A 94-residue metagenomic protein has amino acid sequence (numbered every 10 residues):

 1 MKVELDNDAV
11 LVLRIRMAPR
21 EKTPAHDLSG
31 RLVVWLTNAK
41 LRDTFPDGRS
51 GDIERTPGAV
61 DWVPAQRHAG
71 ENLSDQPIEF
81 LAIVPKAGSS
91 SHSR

Functional and structural regions predicted by a protein language model:
M1-K22, L28-V33, I83: A short glycine-rich, His/Asp/Glu-containing loop-to-beta-strand
A9, P46-A65: Short acidic-glycine-tyrosine-enriched beta hairpin
I15, K22-D27, T44-F45, D52-I53 (+1 more regions): Short histidine-centered beta-strand/loop micro-motifs that create catalytic or ligand/metal-coordination sites
R20-T23, A59-E71: Histidine-centered metal-chelating micro-motifs
L28-D47: Glycine- and acidic-residue-biased ligand/ion/polar-headgroup-sensing regions
N38, A65-G88: Ligand-binding loop in jelly-roll beta-barrel domains
S89-R94: Extracytoplasmic/periplasmic copper-protein system
